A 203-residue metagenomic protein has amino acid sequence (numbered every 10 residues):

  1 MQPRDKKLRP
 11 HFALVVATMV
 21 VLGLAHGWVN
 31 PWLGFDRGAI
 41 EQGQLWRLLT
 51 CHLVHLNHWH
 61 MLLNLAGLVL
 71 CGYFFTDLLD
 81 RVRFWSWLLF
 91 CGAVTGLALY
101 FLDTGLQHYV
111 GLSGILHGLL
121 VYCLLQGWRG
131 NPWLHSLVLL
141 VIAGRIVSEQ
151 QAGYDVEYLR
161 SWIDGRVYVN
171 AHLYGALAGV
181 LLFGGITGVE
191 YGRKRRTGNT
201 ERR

Functional and structural regions predicted by a protein language model:
M1-W46, C71, L78, L89 (+3 more regions): N-terminal signal-anchor transmembrane helix
L14-S86, F90-G96, F101-Y109, S161-A171: N-terminal TM1-TM2 helical hairpin plus the immediately adjacent luminal interfacial "cap"
G23-G27, F75, Y100-D103, V147-G153 (+3 more regions): Transmembrane helix-loop junctions and nearby membrane-interface residues
L49, A93, G118-C123, L140-S148: Small-residue-rich segments of transmembrane alpha-helices in multi-pass membrane proteins, especially helix faces
N64-V69, L116-Y122, H172-I186: Hydrophobic cores of alpha-helical transmembrane segments in multi-pass inner/ER membrane proteins, independent
G96-F101, C123, A143, V180-G184: Alpha-helical transmembrane segments of multipass membrane proteins
G105-V138: A contiguous pocket-lining binding segment that forms or flanks enzyme active sites
L140-T187: Terminal transmembrane helical module of multi-pass membrane proteins
